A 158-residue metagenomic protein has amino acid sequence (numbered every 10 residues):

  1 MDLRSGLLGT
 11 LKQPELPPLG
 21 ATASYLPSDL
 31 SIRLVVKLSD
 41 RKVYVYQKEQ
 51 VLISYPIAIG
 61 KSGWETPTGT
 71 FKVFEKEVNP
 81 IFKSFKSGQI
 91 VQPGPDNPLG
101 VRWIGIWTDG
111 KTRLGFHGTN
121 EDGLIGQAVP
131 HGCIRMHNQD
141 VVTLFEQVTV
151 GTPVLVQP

Functional and structural regions predicted by a protein language model:
M1-P158: N-terminal pre-domains immediately preceding structured catalytic cores
